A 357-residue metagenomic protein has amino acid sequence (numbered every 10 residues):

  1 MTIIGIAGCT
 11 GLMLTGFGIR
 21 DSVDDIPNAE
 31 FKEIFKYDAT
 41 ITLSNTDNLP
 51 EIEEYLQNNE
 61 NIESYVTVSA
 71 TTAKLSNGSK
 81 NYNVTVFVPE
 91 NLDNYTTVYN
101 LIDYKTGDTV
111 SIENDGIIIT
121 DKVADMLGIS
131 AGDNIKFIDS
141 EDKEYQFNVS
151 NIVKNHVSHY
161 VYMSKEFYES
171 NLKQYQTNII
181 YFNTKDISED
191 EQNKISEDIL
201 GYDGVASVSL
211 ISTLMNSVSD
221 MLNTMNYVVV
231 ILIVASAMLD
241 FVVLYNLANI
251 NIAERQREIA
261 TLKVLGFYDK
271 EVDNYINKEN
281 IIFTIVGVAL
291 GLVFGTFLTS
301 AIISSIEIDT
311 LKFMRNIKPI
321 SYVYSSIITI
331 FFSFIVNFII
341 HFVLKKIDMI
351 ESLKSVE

Functional and structural regions predicted by a protein language model:
M1-G8, N251, N277, I281 (+1 more regions): N-terminal Sec/SRP start-transfer signal
G8-Y37, N249: Alpha-helical transmembrane segments
V23-P27, S196-F241, I250-E254, Y275 (+1 more regions): Peri-transmembrane interface segments
A29-F35, L49-E54, N58-N134, Q146-N148 (+1 more regions): Short beta-strand boundary microenvironments
I34-F35, S111, I152-I187, N193 (+1 more regions): Small-residue transmembrane helix packing/gating motifs
D38-L43, V123-A124, S150-I152, Q174-Y202 (+1 more regions): A short beta-strand structural signal in non-transmembrane regions
N226, D240-T284: Interfacial "coupling" helices/loops that link adjacent transmembrane helices in transporter permeases
N274-Y275, V288-E351: Short helix-loop junctions at transmembrane helix boundaries
